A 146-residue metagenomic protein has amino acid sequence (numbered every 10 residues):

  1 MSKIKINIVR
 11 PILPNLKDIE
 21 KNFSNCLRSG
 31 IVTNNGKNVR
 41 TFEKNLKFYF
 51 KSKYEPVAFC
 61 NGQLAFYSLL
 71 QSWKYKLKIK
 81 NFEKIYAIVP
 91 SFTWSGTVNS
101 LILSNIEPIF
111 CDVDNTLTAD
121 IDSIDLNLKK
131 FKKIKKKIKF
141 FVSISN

Functional and structural regions predicted by a protein language model:
M1-V32: N-terminal "arm"/small-domain region of PLP-dependent enzymes with the aminotransferase-like
K37-Y86, S100-I102, F110: Phosphate-binding glycine-rich loop
R40-F50, S95, T118, S123-N127: N-terminal helix-loop segment corresponding to the beta1-alpha1 unit of nucleotide/adenylate-binding folds
A58-N61, V89, F140-S143: A short beta-strand submotif of the Rossmann-like class I SAM-dependent methyltransferase core that lines
S91, I109-D114: Short beta->alpha connector loops at strand-helix junctions that form conserved, small/polar/Pro-enriched
F92-V98: Conserved coil-to-alpha-helix start sites within the AMP-binding
N105: Structured binding elements
N115-N146: Active-site phosphate-binding strand-loop segment of PLP-dependent enzymes
